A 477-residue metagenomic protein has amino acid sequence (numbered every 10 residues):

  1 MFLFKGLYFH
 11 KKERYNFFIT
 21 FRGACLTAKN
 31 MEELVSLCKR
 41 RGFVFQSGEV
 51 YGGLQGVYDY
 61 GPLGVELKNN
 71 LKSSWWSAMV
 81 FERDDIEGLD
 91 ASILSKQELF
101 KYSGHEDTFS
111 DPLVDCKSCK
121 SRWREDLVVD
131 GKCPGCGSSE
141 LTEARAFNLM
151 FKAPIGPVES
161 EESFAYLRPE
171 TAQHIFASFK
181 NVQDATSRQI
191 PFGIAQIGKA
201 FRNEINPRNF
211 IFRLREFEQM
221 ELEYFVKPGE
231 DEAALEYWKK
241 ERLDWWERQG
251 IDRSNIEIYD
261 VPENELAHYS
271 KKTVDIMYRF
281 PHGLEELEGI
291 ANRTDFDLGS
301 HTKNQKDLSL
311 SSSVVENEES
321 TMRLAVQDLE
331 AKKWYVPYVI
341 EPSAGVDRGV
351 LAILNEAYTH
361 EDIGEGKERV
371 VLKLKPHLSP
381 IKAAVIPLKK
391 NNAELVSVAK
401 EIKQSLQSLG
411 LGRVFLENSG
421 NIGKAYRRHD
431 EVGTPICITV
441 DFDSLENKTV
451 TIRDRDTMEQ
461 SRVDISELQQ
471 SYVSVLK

Functional and structural regions predicted by a protein language model:
M1-C25: N-terminal amphipathic/basic-hydrophobic helices that include classical n-h-c signal peptides and signal-anchor
Y15-N16, G23-K477: NTP/phosphate- and nucleic-acid-binding module
